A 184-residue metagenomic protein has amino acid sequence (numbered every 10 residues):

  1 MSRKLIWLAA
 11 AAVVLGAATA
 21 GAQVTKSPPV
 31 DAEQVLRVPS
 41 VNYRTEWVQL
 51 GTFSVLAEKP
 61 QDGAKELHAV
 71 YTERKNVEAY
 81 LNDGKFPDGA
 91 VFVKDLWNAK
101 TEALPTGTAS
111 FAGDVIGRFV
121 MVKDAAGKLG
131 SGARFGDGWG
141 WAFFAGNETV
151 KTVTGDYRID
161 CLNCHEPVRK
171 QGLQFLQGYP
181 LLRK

Functional and structural regions predicted by a protein language model:
M1-A9: Bacterial N-terminal signal peptides that target proteins for export
L8-A17: Bacterial N-terminal signal peptides
A20-A22: Boundary at the C-terminal end of the N-terminal hydrophobic targeting segment
V24-E33, P39-A57, D83, P87-K184: Sequence context surrounding c-type heme c attachment/ligation sites in exported
P60: Short, glycine- and charge-enriched coil/turn segments that flank and shape catalytic ligand pockets
G63: N-proximal, solvent-exposed segments at the start of the mature chain
E66-N82, A103-T106: N-terminal post-signal-peptidase region of extra-cytosolic proteins
